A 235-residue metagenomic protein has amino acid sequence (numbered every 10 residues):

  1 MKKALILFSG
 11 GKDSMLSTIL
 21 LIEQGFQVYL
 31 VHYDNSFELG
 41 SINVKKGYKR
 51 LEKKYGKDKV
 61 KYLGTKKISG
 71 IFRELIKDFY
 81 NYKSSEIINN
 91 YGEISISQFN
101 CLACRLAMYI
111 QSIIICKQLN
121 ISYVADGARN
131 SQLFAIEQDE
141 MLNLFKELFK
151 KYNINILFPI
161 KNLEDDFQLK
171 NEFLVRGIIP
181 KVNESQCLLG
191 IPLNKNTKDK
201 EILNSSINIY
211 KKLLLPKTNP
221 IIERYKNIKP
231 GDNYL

Functional and structural regions predicted by a protein language model:
M1-L235: Nucleotide-activated chemistry modules centered on ATP-dependent adenylation/adenylyltransferase
